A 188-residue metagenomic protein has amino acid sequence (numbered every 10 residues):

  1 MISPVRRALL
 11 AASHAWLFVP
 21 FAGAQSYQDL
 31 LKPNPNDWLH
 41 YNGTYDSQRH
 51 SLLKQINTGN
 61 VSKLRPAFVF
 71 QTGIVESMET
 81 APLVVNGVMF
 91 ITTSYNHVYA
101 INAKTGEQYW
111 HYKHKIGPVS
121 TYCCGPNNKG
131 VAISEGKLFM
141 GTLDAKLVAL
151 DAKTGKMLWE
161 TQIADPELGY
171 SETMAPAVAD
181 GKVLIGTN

Functional and structural regions predicted by a protein language model:
L9-L10: N-terminal export leaders
Q25-T72, E107-S120, K156-D165: Aromatic (tryptophan-biased) beta-strands that constitute blades/sheets of beta-rich domains
F70-A81, H111-E135, E160-A175: Extracytoplasmic beta-rich repeat domains
T93-S94, T142, T187: Structural signature of WD-repeat beta-propellers
A103-T105, D151-T154: Short loop/turn segments that connect beta-strands within beta-propeller blades
